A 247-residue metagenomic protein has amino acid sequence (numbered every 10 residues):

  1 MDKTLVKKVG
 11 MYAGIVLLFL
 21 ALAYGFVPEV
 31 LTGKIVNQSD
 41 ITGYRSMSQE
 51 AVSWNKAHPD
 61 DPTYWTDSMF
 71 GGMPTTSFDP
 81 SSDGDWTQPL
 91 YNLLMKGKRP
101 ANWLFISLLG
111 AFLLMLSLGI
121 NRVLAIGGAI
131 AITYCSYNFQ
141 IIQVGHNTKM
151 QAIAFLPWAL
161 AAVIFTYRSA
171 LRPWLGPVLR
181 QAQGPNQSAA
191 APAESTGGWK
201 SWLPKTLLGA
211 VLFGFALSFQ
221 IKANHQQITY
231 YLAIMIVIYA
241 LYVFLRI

Functional and structural regions predicted by a protein language model:
M1-P28: Start-transfer (signal-anchor) and selected internal transmembrane alpha helices of multi-pass inner/ER membrane
K7-G10, N37, G176-L179: N-terminal non-cleavable signal-anchor helices
K7-M11, S201-T206, I247: Membrane-interfacial entry segments at the cytosolic side of transmembrane helices
V9-L17, K98-F105, L124-G127, M150-I153 (+2 more regions): Alpha-helical transmembrane segments
F19-L114, I130-P157: Membrane-interface coil-to-helix junctions
G110-F112, S117, V123-A170, P204-R246: Membrane-embedded helix bundles of polyisoprenyl
W174, W199-W202: Tryptophan (W) side chains
G176-G197: Short Gly/Ser/Thr- and charged-rich N-terminal loops/segments that act as flexible capping/hinge elements
